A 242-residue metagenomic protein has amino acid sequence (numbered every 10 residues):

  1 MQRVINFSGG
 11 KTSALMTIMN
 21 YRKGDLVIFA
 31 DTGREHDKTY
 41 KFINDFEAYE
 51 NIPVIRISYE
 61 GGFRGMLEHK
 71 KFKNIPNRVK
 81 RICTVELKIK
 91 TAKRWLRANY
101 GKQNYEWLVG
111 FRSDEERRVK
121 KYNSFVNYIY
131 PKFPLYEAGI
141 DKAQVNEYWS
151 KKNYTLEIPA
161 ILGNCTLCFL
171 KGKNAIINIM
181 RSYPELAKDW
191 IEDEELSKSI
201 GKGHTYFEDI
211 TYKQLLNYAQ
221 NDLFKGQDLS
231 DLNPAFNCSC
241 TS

Functional and structural regions predicted by a protein language model:
M1-S242: Nucleotide-activated chemistry modules centered on ATP-dependent adenylation/adenylyltransferase
